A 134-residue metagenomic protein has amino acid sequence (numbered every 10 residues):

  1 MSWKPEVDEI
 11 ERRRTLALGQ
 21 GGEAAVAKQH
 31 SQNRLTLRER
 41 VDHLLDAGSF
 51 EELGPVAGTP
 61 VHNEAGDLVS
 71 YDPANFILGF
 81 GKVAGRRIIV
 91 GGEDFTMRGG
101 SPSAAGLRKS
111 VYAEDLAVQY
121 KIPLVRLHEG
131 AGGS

Functional and structural regions predicted by a protein language model:
M1-S134: Terminal-region recognition feature
